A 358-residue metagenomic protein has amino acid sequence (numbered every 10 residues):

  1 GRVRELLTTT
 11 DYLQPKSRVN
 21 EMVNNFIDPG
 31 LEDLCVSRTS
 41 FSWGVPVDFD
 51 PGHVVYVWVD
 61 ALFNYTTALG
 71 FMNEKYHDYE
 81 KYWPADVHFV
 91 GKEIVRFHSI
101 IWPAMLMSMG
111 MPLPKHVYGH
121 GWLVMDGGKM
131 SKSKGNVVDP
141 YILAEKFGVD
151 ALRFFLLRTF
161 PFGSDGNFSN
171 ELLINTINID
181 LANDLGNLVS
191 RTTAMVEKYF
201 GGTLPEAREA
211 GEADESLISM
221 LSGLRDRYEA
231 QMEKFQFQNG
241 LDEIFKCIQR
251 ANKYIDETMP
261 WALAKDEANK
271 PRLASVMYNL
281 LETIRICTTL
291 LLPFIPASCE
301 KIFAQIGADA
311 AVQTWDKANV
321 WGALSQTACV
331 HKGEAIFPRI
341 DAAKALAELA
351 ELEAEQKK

Functional and structural regions predicted by a protein language model:
G1-K198, G240-I244: Structured secondary-structure scaffolds
S17, E21, N25, N175 (+7 more regions): An alpha-helix initiation/capping motif
A61-N64, D184-M195, M220, R227 (+3 more regions): Alpha-helical scaffold segments in carbohydrate-active enzymes
V95, L156-T159, G163, S169-L172 (+2 more regions): Active-site-proximal binding-pocket segments
R96, M130-G135, S219-L221, N279-T283: Short acidic alpha-helix initiation/capping motifs at coil-to-helix transition points, especially at protein N-termini
L123-M130, I179, E209-S222, G307-V320: Short, mixed-charge aromatic SLiMs
G135, L143, Y199, T203-E209 (+1 more regions): Active-site acid/base region of carbohydrate-active enzymes
A230, K234-F235, F245-K358: Basic, alpha-helical terminal appendages of large translation-related enzymes
